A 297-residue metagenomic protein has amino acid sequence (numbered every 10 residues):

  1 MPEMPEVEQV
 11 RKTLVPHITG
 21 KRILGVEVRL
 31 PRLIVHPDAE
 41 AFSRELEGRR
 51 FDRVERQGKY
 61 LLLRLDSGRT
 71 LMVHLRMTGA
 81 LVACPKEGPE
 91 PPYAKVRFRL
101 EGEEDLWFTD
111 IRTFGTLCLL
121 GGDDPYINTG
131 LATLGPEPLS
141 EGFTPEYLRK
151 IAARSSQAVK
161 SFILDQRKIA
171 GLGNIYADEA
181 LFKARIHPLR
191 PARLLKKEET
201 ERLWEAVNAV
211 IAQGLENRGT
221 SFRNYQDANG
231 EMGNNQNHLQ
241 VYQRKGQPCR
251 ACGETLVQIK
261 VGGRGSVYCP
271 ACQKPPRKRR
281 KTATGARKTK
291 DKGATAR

Functional and structural regions predicted by a protein language model:
M1-G115, P248, R264-R297: A cross-family signal for N-terminal binding/gating loops and helix N-caps that shape access to the active site
M1-M4, P138, G142, K196-W204: Generic detection of long, well-ordered alpha-helical segments
R22-F42, E55, Y147-R297: Basic, nucleic-acid-binding surfaces and adjacent catalytic neighborhoods in DNA/RNA-processing proteins
L71-G171, Y176-K183, P191: Phosphate/anion-contacting hairpin/loop surfaces
